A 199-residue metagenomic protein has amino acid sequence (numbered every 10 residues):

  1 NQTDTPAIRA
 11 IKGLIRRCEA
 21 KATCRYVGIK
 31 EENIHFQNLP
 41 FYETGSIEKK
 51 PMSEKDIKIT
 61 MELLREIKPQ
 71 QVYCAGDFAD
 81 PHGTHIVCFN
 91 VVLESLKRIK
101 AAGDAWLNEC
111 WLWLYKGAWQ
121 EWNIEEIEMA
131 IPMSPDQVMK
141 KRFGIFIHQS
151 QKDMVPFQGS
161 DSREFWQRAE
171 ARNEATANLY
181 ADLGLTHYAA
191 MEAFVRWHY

Functional and structural regions predicted by a protein language model:
N1-Y199: Metal-dependent de-N-acetylase/amidase catalytic core
